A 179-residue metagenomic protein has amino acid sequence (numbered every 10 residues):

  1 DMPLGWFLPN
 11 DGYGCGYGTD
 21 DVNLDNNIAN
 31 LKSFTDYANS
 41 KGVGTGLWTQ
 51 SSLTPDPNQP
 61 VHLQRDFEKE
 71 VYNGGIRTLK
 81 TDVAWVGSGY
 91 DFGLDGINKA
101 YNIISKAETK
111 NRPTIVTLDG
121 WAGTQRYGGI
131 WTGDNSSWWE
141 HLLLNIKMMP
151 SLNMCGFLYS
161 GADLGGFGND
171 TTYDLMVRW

Functional and structural regions predicted by a protein language model:
D1-W179: Catalytic-domain carbohydrate-binding cleft regions of carbohydrate-active enzymes
